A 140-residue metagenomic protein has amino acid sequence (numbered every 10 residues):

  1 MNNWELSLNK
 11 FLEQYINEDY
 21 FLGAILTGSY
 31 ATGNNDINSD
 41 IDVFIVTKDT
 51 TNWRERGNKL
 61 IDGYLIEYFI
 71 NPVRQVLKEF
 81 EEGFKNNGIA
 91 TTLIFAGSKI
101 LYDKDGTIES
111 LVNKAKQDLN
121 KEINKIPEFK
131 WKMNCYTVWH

Functional and structural regions predicted by a protein language model:
M1-L22: Helical scaffold of the NTase/Pol beta-like nucleotidyltransferase catalytic core
L6, R56-G57, I61-H140: Conserved NTP/Mg2+-binding pocket subregion across the NTase superfamily
S7, E13, I25-T27, K48 (+1 more regions): Hydrophobic alpha-helical segments, principally membrane-spanning helices and signal/leader peptides
Q14-I16, L26-G28, L111-Q117: Short hydrophobic/aromatic-rich motifs at helix boundaries and adjacent loops
I25-N71: Catalytic metal-binding acidic patch
